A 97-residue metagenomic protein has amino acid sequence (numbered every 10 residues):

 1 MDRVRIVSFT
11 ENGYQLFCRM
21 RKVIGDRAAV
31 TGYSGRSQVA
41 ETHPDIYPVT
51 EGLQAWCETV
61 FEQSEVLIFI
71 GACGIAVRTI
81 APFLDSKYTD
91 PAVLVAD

Functional and structural regions predicted by a protein language model:
M1-Q38: N-terminal basic/disordered segments at the start of proteins
V7-Q15, I70-R78, K87: Gly/Ser/Thr-rich loops at beta-strand to alpha-helix junctions that form or flank small-molecule/cofactor-binding
C18, A81-P82: Short amphipathic alpha-helical segments
I24, F83-L84: Active-site catalytic pocket residues across diverse enzymes, especially alpha/beta-hydrolases
A28-T59: N-terminal beta-loop-helix "entrance" segment that forms/cooperates in small-molecule cofactor or anionic ligand
T31, I68, A92-L94: Hydrophobic/aromatic beta-strand patches that form the interior of the parallel beta-sheet core in alpha/beta enzyme
Q63-L67: Short acidic/histidine-rich motifs immediately flanking catalytic phosphotransfer sites in two-component signaling
L84-D97: Short, acidic/small-residue loops that bind anionic groups at enzyme active sites
